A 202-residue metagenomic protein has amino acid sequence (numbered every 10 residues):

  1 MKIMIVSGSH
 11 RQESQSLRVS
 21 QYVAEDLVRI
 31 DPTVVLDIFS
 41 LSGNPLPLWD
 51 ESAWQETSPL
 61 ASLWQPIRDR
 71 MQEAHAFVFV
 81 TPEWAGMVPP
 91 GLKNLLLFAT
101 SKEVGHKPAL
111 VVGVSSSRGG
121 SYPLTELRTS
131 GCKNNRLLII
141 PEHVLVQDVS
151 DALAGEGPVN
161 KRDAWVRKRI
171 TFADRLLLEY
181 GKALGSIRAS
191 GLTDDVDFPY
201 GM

Functional and structural regions predicted by a protein language model:
M1-L97, N160-T171, R175-L178, L184-M202: N-terminal beta1-alpha1-beta2 submodule of the flavodoxin-like/Rossmannoid cofactor-binding fold
L27-T33, K102-E103, N135-R136: Short helix-capping segments at alpha-helix termini
D37-L48, S101, N134-G157: Mobile beta-alpha loop/short-helix "lid" or hinge segments that flank ligand
H75-F77, G105-L110: Short, surface-exposed connector motifs at secondary-structure boundaries
P90, E103-V104: Acidic/histidine-enriched, beta-strand-rich ligand/metal-binding domains
N94-K102, T129-N134: A glycine- and small-aliphatic-rich helix-loop capping segment at beta-alpha/alpha-beta transitions that lines
P108-A152, W165-K168: Short, glycine-/small-residue-rich phosphate/pyrophosphate-handling segment
K133, A183-L184: Conserved catalytic or regulatory cores that recognize and/or transform ribose-phosphate-containing ligands
